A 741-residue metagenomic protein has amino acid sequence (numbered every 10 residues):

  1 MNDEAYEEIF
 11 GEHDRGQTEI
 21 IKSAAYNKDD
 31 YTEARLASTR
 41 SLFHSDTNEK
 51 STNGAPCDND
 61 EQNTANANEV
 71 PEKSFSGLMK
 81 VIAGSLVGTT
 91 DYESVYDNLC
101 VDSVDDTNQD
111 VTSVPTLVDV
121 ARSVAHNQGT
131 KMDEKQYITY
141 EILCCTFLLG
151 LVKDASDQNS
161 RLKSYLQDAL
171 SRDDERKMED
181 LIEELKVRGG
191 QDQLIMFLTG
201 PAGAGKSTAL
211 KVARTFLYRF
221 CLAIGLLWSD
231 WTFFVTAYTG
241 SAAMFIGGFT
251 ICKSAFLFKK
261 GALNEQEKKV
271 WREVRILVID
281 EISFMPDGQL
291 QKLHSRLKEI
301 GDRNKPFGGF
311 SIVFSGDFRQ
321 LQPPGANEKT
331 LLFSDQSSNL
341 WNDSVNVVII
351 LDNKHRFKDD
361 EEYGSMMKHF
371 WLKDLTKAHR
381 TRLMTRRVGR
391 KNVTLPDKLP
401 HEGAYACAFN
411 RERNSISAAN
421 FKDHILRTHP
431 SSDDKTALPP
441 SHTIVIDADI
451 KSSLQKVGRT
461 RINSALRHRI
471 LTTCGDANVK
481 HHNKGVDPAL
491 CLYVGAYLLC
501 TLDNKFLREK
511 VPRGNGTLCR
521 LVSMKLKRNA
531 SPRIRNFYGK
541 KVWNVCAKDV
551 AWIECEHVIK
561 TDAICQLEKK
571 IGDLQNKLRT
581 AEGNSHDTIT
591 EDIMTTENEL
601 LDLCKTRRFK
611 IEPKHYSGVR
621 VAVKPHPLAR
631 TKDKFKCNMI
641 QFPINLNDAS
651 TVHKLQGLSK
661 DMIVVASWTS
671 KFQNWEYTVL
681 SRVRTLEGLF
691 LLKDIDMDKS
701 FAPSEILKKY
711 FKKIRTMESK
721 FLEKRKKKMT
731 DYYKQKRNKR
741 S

Functional and structural regions predicted by a protein language model:
D3-S741: Conserved ATP-binding/catalytic motifs of P-loop helicase motor domains
